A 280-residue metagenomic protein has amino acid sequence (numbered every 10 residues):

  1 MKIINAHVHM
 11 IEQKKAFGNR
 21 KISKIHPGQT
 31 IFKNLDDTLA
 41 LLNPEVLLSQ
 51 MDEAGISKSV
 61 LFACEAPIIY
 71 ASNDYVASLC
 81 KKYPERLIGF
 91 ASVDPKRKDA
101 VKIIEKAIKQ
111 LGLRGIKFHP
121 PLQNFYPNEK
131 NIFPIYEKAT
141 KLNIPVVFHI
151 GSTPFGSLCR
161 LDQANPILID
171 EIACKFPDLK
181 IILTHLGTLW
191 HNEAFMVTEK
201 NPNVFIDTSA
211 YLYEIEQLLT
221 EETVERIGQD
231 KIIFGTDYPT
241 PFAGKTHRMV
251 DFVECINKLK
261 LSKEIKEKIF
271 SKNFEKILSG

Functional and structural regions predicted by a protein language model:
M1-H9, Q13-K58, G228-I233, F242 (+1 more regions): Mid-to-C-terminal alpha-helical segments outside catalytic/metal-binding sites
I3-A6, F62, F90-A91, K117 (+3 more regions): Active-site neighborhood of phospho(di)ester-bond hydrolases with catalytic His/Asp-centered motifs
H7, M51, V76, A107 (+7 more regions): Conserved, mostly hydrophobic/aromatic
D36-L41, E65-A71, D94-A100, Q123-K130 (+4 more regions): Acidic-and-aromatic substrate-binding clefts and catalytic sites of carbohydrate-active enzymes
V46-Q50, S72-L79, I103-A107, N131-I135 (+4 more regions): A general structural detector for well-ordered alpha-helical segments in enzyme core domains, enriched
S57-K58, A66-P154, L158-R160, K200: Active-site gating/metal-coordination segments in enzymes
V101-K106, Q110, N124, E129-I135 (+5 more regions): Ligand-binding grooves and catalytic loops that recognize ribose/phosphate and carbohydrate rings, and esterified lipid
R114-G115, N128-I233: Catalytic pocket-lining loop regions of alpha/beta-barrel enzymes, especially the amidohydrolase/enolase/GH5 lineages
